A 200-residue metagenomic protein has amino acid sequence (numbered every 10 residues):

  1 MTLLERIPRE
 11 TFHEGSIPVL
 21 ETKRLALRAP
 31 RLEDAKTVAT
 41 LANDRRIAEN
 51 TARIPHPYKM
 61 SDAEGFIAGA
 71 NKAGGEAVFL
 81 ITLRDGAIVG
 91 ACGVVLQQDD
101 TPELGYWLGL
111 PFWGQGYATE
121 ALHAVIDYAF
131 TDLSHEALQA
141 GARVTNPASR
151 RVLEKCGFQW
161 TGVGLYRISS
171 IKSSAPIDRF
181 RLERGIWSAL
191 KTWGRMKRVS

Functional and structural regions predicted by a protein language model:
M1-E49, V78-S200: Acyl-donor (CoA/ACP) binding surface of acyl/acetyltransferases
R46-A68: Conserved GNAT-fold acetyl-CoA-binding loop/helix
I67-L80: A short helix-loop-beta-strand connector motif used in the catalytic cores of GNAT acetyltransferases and, in some
